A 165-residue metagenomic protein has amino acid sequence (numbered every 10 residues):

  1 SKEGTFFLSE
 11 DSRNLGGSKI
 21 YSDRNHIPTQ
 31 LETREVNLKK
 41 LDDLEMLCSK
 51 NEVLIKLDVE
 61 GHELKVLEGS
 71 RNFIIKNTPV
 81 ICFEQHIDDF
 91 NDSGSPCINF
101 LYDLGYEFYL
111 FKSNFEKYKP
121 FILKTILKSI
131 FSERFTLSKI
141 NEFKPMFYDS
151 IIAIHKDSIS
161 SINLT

Functional and structural regions predicted by a protein language model:
S1-T165: Phosphate/nucleotide-binding beta-alpha loop and adjacent structural elements of enzyme active sites
